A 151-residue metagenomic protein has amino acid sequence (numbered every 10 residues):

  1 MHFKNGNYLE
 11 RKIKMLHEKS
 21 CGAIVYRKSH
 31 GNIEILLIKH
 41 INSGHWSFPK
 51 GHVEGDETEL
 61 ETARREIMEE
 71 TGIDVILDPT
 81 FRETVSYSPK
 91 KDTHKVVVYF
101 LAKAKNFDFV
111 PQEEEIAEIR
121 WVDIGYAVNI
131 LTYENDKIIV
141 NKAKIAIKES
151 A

Functional and structural regions predicted by a protein language model:
F3-L9, N129-A151: Charged phosphate-binding loop/patch that engages nucleotide di/tri-phosphates or the phosphate backbone of nucleic
N7-E34: Conserved N-terminal beta-strand and adjoining loop/helix that marks the start of the Nudix/MutT-like hydrolase domain
I24, I41, G125: Anionic group-transfer/hydrolysis microenvironments
K28-H30, N42, V53: Short, glycine/serine-rich, charged loops/turns that create anion-binding and catalytic segments at active sites
L36-K39: Short, acidic/hydrophobic/Gly-rich beta-strand patch recurrent on exposed beta strands that often constitutes part
H45-F48: Short small-residue beta-strand/loop micro-motif enriched in glycine and branched aliphatics
G51-I139: Unchanged
